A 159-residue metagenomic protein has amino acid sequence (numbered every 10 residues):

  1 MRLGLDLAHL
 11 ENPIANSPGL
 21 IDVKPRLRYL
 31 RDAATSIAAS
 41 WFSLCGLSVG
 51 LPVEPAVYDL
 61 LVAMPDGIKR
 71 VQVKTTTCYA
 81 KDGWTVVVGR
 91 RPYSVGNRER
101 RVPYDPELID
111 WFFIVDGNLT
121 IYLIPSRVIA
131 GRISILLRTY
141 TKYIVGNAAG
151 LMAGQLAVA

Functional and structural regions predicted by a protein language model:
M1-G4: Nuclease-adjacent, charged terminal/linker segments that flank catalytic cores
L7-L51: Acidic-basic catalytic patches of nuclease active cores, encompassing PD-(D/E)XK and other metal-cofactor nuclease
P18-L20, K24, G67-V71, D105 (+3 more regions): Short alpha-helical elements
F42, L60-V62, G67-T75: Conserved catalytic cores of phosphodiester-cleaving nucleases, focusing on short active-site segments
S48-A56, A63-P65: Active-site metal-binding core of divalent-cation-utilizing nuclease and nuclease-like domains
A56-Y58, L119-T120: Loop/turn residues immediately N-terminal
K74-I121: Catalytic cores of nucleic-acid endonucleases
L119, I124-A159: Non-catalytic C-terminal interaction segments of nucleic acid-processing enzymes
